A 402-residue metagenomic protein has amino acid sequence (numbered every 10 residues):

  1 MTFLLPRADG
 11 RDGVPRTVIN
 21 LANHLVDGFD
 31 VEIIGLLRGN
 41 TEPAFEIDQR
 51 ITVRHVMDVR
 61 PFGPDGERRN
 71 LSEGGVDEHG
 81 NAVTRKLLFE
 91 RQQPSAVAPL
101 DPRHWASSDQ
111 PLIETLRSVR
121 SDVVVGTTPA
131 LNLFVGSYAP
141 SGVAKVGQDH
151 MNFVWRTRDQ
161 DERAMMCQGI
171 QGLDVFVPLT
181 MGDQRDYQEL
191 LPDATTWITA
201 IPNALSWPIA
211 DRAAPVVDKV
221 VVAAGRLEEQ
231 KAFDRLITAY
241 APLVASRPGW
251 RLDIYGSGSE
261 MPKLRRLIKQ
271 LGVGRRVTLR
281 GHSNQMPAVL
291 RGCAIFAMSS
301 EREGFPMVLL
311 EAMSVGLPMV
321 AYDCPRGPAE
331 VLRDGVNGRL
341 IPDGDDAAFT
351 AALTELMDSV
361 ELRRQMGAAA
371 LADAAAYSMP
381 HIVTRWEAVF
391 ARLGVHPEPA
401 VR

Functional and structural regions predicted by a protein language model:
L5-R11, H24-P99: N-terminal strand-loop element at the rim of the active site of nucleotide-sugar-dependent glycosyltransferases
D12-N20, K219, A223-P242, P248 (+3 more regions): A conserved mid-protein helix/loop that constitutes part of the nucleotide-sugar donor-binding site
W105, G126-L131, D149: Short His-centered aromatic/hydrophobic patch
G147-H150, C167-A210: Donor nucleotide-sugar binding/catalytic pocket of nucleotide-sugar-dependent glycosyltransferases
H282, E301: Aromatic "clamp/platform" in nucleotide-sugar-dependent glycosyltransferases that forms part of the donor/acceptor
P318-Y322: Short hydrophobic beta-strand element within catalytic cores of glycosyltransferases and related nucleotide-activated
R333-G335, R339-A347, T354-V360, A375: Conserved acidic donor-binding segment of nucleotide-sugar-dependent glycosyltransferases
A348, E355, L362-A376, T384-A388: A short, well-ordered alpha-helix in the C-terminal region of glycosyltransferases
